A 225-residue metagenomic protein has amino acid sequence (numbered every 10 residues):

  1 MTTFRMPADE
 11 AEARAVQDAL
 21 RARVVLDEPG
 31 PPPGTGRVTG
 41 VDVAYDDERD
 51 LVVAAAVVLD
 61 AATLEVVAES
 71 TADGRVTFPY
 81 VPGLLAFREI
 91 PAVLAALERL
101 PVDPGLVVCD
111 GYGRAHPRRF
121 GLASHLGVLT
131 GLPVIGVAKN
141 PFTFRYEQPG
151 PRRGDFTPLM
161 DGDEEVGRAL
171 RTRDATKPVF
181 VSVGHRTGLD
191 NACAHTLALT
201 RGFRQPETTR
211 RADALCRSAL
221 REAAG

Functional and structural regions predicted by a protein language model:
T2-D27, I90, K139-N140, Q148-G225: C-terminal binding/interaction regions
D27-G34, E48-R49, L100-V102, V128 (+2 more regions): Solvent-exposed alpha-helices and their adjacent loops that cap or buttress functional pockets in soluble metabolic
G36-Y45: Two-metal-ion RNase H-like nuclease active-site motif
D47-D103: A glycine-rich, hydrophobic loop/mini-helix early in the fold
E48, A115-R118, F142-Y146: Short, well-ordered, mixed-charge alpha-helical segments that flank or form enzyme active sites
P79-L84, C109-P117, T176-V183: Flexible, glycine/proline-enriched loop segments at strand-loop-helix junctions that form or flank small-ligand binding
L94-L126, T130-L132: Catalytic-site beta-strand/loop segments enriched in glycine and acidic/polar residues
P133-A138: Short hydrophobic alpha-helical runs that function as membrane-insertion/retention elements
